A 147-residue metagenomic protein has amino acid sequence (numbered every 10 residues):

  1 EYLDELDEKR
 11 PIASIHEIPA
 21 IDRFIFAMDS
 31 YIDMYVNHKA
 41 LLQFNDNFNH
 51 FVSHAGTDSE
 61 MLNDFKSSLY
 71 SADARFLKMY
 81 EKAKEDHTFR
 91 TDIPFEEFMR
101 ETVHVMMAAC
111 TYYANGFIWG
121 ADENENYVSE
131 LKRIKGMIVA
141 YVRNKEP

Functional and structural regions predicted by a protein language model:
E1-E5: Short, basic, alpha-helical segments at the C-terminal edge of helix-turn-helix-like DNA-binding modules
L6-D7, F76: N-terminal alpha-helical segment
P11-L41, F95-T102, L131: Hydrophobic alpha-helical connector segments
A13-S14, N49-G56, Y113-F117: Secondary-structure edge/capping motif, primarily at the C-terminal ends of alpha-helices and the immediately following
F24, L62-F65, L69, M99 (+2 more regions): Hydrophobic packing residues in well-ordered alpha-helices of helical domains and bundles
S30-M34, A74, K78-D86, R100-P147: C-terminal peripheral helix-coil segments that are non-catalytic and often amphipathic
D33-R75, E96-E97: Short secondary-structure transition hinges
